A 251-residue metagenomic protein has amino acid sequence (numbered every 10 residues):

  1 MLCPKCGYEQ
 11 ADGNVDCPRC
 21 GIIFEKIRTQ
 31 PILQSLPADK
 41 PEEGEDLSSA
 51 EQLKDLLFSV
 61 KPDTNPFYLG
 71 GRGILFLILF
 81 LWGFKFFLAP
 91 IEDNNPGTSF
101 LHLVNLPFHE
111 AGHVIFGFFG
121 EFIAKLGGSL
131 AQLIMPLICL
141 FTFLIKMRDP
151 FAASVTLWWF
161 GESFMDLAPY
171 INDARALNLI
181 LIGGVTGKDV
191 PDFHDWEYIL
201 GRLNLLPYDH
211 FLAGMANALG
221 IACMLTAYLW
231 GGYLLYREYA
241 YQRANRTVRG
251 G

Functional and structural regions predicted by a protein language model:
M1-L36: Cys/His-rich metal-coordination motifs, chiefly Zn-binding "fingers/knuckles"
C17, F116, Q132: Short, electropositive, low-hydrophobicity segments enriched in small/polar residues
Q34-G44: N-terminal intrinsically disordered, acidic low-complexity segments at the extreme N-terminus
E45-P62: Short, Lys/Arg-rich, polar N-terminal cytosolic tail immediately upstream of the first transmembrane signal-anchor
S48-E51, N65, H109, H194: Coil-to-alpha-helix initiation sites in intrinsically disordered, low-complexity, charged segments
F58-D93, F122-G251: Metalloprotease/metallohydrolase-associated module, dominated by Zn2+-dependent proteases
L88-N105: Interfacial/capping segments of alpha-helical transmembrane domains
H102-G117, G128: Active-site recognition of the HExxH zinc-binding catalytic motif
